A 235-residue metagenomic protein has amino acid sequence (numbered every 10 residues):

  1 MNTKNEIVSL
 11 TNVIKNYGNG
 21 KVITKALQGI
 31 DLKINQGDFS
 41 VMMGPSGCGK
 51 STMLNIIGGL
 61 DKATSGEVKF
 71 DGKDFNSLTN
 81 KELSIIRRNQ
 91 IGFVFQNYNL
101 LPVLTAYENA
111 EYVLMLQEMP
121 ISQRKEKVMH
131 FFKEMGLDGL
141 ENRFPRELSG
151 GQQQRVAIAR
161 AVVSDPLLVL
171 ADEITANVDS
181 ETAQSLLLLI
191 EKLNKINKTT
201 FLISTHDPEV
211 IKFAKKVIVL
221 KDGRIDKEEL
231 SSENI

Functional and structural regions predicted by a protein language model:
M1-N16, K227-I235: ABC-family P-loop ATPase nucleotide-binding domain
E6-F213, V217-L220: ABC family nucleotide-binding domain
V217-L230: H-loop (His-switch) and adjacent beta-strand-loop-beta switch element of ABC-type ATPase nucleotide-binding domains
